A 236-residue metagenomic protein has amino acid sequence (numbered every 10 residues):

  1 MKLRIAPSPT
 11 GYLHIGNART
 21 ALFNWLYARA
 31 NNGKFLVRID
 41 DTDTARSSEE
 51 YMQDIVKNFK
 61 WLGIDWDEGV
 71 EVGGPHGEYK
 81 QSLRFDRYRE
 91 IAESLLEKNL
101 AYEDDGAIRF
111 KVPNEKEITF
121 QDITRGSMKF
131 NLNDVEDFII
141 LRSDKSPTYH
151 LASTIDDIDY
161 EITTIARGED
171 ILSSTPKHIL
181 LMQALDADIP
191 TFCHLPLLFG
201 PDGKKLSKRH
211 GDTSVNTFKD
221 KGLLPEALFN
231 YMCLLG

Functional and structural regions predicted by a protein language model:
M1-A107, L132, S174-A187, A227: N-terminal Rossmann-like or analogous alpha/beta NTP/dinucleotide-binding catalytic cores that position adenine
I5-P9, I39-D41, I155, D159 (+2 more regions): Short, histidine-centered active-site or binding-site loop motifs used for metal coordination, general acid-base
T10, H76, E161-I162, T213: Short, solvent-exposed beta-strand edge segments and adjacent coil->beta transition regions
Y12, N17, K34, I158 (+4 more regions): Gly/Ser/Thr-rich helix-start
D40, E71, H194, F218-K219: Sparse recognition of residues in long alpha-helices and their boundaries
T44, P75, K111, L198-F199 (+1 more regions): Short secondary-structure capping/turn micro-motifs that flank functional sites
Q81, S94-K208, S214-F218: Active-site cores that bind ATP or allylic diphosphates and position pyrophosphate for catalysis
H210, S214-G236: A conserved active-site cap/scaffold subdomain adjacent to cofactor or substrate pockets
